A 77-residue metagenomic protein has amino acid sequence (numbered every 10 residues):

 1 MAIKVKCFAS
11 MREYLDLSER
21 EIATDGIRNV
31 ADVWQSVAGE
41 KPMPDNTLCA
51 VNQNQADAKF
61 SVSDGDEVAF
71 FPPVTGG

Functional and structural regions predicted by a protein language model:
M1-G76: Ubiquitin-like/PB1-type beta-grasp interaction modules and other compact soluble beta-rich domains
